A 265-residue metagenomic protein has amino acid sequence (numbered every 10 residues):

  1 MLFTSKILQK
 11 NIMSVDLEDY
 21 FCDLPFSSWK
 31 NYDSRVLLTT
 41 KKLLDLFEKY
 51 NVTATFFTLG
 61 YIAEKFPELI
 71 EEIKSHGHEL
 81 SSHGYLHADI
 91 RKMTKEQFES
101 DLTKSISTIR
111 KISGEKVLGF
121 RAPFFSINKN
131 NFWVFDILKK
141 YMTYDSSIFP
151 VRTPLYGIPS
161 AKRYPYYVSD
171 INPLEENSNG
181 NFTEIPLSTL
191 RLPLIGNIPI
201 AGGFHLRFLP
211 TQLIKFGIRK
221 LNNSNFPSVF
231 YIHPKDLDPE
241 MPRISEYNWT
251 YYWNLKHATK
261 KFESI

Functional and structural regions predicted by a protein language model:
L2, E48-N51, T55, F208-I265: C-terminal domain-boundary segment and adjacent tail
L2-E79: Active-site beta->alpha N-cap acidic-glycine motif
S5, R110, E115-K116, A122-F226: Active-site-adjacent pocket scaffolds in enzyme catalytic domains
S14-L17, S81, R121, Y231: Generic enzyme active-site microenvironment
Y20-L24, P193-I195, D238-R243: Short acidic/His/Gly/Ser-rich catalytic and metal-binding motifs that mark active-site loops of diverse hydrolases
S27-D33, K95-E96, E246-Y251: Short glycine-enriched, charge-decorated loop/helix-capping segments at active-site entrances that position
T40-L44, P67-E71, E99-S107, F135 (+2 more regions): Generic structural signal for well-ordered alpha-helices, preferentially at hydrophobic/aromatic core positions
Y50-N131, S147-P154, G180, T189-R191: Metal-dependent polysaccharide deacetylase catalytic core of the NodB/CE4 family, i.e., the active-site-bearing domain
